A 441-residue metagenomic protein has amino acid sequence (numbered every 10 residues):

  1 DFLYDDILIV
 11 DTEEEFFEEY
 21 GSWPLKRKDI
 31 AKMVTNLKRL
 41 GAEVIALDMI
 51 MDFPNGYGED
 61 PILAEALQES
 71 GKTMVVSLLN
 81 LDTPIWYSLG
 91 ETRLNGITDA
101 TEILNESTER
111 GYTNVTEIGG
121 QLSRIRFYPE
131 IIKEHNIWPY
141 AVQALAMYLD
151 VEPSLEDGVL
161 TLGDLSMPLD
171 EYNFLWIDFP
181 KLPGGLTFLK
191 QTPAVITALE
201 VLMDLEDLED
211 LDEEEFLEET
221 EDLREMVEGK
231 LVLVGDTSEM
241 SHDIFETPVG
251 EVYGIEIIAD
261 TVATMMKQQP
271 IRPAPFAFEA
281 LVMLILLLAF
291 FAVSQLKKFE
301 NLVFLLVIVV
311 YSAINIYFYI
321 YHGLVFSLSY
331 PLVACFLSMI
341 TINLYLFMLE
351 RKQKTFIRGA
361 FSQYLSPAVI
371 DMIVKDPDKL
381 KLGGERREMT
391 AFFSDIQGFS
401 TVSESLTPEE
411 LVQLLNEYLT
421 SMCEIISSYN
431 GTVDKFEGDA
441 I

Functional and structural regions predicted by a protein language model:
D1, T264-A368: Transmembrane alpha-helices and their extracellular/periplasmic helix-loop junctions in integral membrane proteins
D1-D170, M226-Q295: Non-transmembrane functional regions of envelope-associated proteins
I9, A46, W176, V232-G235 (+3 more regions): Structured core elements
E156-L217: Substrate-access "cap/lid" subdomains that shape and gate the entrance to catalytic or ligand-binding pockets
I257-D260, T264, L286, T355 (+7 more regions): Feature representing long, continuous alpha-helical segments
Y364-L382: Cytosolic juxtamembrane regulatory segments of multi-pass membrane proteins
L380-I441: Catalytic NTP-binding/metal-coordinating core of nucleotidyl cyclase/transferase enzymes
